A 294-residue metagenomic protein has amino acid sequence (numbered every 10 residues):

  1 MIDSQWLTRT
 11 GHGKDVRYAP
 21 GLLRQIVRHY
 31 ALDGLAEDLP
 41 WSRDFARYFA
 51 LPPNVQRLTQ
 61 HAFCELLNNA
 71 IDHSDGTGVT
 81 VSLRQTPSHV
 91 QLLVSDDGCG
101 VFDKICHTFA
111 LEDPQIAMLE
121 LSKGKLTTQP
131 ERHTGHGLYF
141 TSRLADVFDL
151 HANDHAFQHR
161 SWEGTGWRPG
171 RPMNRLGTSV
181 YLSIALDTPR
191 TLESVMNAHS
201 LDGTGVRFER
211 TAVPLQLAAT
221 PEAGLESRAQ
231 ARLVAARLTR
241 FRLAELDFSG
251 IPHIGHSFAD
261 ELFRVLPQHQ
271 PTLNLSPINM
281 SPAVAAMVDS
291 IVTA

Functional and structural regions predicted by a protein language model:
D3-C64, H73-G76, P87, P189-T239 (+1 more regions): Bergerat-fold GHKL ATPase/HATPase_c domain
Q5-T8, G13-R28, I71-S194, V265-P267: Conserved beta-strand-loop-beta-strand hairpin that lines the nucleotide-binding pocket of ATP/GTP-utilizing enzymes
D72, P252-G255: Gly/Ser/Thr-rich loops at beta-strand to alpha-helix junctions that form or flank small-molecule/cofactor-binding
S161, H256-D260, A286-V288: A short acidic (Asp/Glu
L225-A229, I254-A259: Active-site-adjacent loop/helix micro-motif of nuclease/hydrolase catalytic cores
F241-H253: Short, glycine-/small-residue-enriched flexible loop/hinge segments at domain edges that mediate gating
F258-Q270: Short, non-transmembrane amphipathic alpha-helical segments
